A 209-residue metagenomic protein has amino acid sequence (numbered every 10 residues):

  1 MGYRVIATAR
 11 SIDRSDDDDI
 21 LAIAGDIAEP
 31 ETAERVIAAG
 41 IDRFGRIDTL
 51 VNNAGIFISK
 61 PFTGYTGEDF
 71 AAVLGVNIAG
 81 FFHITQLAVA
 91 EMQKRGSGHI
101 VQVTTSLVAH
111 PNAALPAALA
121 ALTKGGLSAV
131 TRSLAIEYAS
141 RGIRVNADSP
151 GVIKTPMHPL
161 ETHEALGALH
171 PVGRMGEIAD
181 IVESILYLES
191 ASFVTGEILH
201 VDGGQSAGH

Functional and structural regions predicted by a protein language model:
G25-R35, G67, I178-D180: The beta1-alpha1 cofactor-binding region of Rossmann-like NAD(H)/NADP(H)-dependent oxidoreductases
N53-I58, G203-G204: Conserved NAD(P)H cofactor-binding loop of Rossmann-fold oxidoreductase domains
P61-F62, D69-A71, L166: Substrate-binding pocket helix/loop in short-chain dehydrogenase/reductase
F82, E177-V201, S206: C-terminal substrate-recognition "lid" of short-chain dehydrogenase/reductases
T85, T123, T131: Active-site helix of classical SDR
A90, R132, I136-S140: Alpha-helical segment proximal to the catalytic Tyr-Lys
A139, R144, T195-G196: Short, small/polar-rich loop/turn modules that mediate ligand/substrate recognition or access, typified
